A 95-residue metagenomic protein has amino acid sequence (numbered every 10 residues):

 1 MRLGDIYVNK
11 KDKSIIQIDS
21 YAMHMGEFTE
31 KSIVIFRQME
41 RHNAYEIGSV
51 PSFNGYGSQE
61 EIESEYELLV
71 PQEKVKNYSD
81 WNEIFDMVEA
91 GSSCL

Functional and structural regions predicted by a protein language model:
M1-N9: Short coil-to-beta transition motif at edge beta-strands of beta-rich domains
N9-K11, Y21: N-terminal acidic leader/helix
K10, E27-F28, E60: A generic structural signal for short, solvent-exposed coil/turn residues that cap or connect secondary-structure
D12-I16: Short, charged beta-turn/beta-strand-edge "cap" motif at the junction between a beta-strand and an adjacent loop
D19-S52: Basic/aromatic-rich interaction segments and small domains that mediate binding to polyanionic partners
M39-L95: Intrinsically disordered, low-complexity, charged/polar segments
